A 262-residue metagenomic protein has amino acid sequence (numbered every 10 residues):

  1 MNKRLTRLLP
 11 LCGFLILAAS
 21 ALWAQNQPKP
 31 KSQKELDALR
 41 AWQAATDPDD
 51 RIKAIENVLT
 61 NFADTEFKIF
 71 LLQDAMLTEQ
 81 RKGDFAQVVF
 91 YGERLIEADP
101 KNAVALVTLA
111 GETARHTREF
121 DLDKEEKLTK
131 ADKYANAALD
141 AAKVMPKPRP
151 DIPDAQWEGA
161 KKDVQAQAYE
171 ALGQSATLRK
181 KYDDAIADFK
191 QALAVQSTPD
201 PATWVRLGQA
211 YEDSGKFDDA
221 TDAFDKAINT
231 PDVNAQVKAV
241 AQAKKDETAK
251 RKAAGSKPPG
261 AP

Functional and structural regions predicted by a protein language model:
L22-D74, S256, P262: N-terminal leader/linker segments that initiate helical-solenoid repeat arrays
K29-P30, K147-D151, K162-A171, S175-L178 (+2 more regions): Terminal, low-structured helical/coil segments at or just beyond the last alpha-helical repeat
A41, D74-A75, L109, Q165 (+3 more regions): Structural register within alpha-helical repeat arrays
L59-F70, E97-V104, F120, A135-V164 (+1 more regions): Flexible helix-coil transition and linker loops at the boundaries of alpha-helical arrays
L77, G111, R115-R118, Q174 (+2 more regions): Residue-level recognition of tetratricopeptide repeat
